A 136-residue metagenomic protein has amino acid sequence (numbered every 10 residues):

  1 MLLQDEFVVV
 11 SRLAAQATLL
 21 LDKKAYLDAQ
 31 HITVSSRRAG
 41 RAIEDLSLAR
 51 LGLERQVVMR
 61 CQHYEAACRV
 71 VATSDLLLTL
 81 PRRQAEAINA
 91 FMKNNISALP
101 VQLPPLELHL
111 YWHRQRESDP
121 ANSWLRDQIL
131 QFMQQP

Functional and structural regions predicted by a protein language model:
M1, K23-K24, A49, C68 (+2 more regions): Short secondary-structure boundary/capping segments
M1-F7, S11, L19-L20, S47 (+1 more regions): Short beta-strand-centered segments that line the small-molecule binding cleft or hinge of alpha/beta clamshell
E6-V8, Q30, E107: Structural motif
V10-A15, L108-S118: A bilobed periplasmic-binding-protein/Venus flytrap-type ligand-binding module shared by bacterial periplasmic
Q16-K23, A29-L51, R82, S118-N122 (+1 more regions): Secondary-structure junction motif
S36-I96: Hydrophobic hinge/microswitch elements
L110, A121-Q134: Bilobed periplasmic-binding protein/Venus flytrap-like ligand-binding cleft at the lobe interface of extracytoplasmic
